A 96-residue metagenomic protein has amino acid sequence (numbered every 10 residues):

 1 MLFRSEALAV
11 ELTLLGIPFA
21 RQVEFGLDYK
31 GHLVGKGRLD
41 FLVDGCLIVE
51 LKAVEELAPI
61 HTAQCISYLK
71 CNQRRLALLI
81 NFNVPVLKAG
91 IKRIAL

Functional and structural regions predicted by a protein language model:
T13-G31: A short acidic/basic microdomain associated with nuclease active sites
F19, D40-L57, Y68: Conserved catalytic cores of phosphodiester-cleaving nucleases, focusing on short active-site segments
G31-R38, L42-V43: N-terminal, polar/charged subdomain of small-to-medium soluble alpha/beta proteins
K52-L96: Nucleic-acid nuclease catalytic cores
